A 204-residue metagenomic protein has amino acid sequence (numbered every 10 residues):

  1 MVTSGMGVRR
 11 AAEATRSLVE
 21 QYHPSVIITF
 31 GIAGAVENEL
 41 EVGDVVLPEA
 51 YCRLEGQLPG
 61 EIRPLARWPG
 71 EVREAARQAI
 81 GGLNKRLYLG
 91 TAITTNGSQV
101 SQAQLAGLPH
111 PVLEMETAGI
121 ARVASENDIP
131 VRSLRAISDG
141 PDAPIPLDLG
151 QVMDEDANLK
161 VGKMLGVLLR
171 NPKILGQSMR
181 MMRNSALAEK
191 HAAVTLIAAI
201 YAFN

Functional and structural regions predicted by a protein language model:
M1-N204: Glycine-rich phosphate- or other oxyanion-binding loops that anchor nucleotides, phosphorylated ligands
